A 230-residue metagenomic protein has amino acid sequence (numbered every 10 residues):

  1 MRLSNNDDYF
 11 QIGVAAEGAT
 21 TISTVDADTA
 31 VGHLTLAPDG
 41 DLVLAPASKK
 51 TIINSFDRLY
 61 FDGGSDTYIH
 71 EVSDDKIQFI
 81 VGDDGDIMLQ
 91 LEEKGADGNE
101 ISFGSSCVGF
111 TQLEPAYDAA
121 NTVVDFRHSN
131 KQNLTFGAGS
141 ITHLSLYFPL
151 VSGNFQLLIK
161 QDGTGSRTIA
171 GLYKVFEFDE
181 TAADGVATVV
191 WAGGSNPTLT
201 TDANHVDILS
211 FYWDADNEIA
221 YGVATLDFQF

Functional and structural regions predicted by a protein language model:
M1-S129: Intrinsic low-complexity, repeat-rich intrinsically disordered segments enriched in small/flexible residues
K76, T135-F230: Acidic, glycine/polar-enriched metal-coordinating patches/loops that mediate binding to polyanionic ligands
F126-N130, L134-A138: Low-complexity, glycine/proline/serine-rich flexible segments
